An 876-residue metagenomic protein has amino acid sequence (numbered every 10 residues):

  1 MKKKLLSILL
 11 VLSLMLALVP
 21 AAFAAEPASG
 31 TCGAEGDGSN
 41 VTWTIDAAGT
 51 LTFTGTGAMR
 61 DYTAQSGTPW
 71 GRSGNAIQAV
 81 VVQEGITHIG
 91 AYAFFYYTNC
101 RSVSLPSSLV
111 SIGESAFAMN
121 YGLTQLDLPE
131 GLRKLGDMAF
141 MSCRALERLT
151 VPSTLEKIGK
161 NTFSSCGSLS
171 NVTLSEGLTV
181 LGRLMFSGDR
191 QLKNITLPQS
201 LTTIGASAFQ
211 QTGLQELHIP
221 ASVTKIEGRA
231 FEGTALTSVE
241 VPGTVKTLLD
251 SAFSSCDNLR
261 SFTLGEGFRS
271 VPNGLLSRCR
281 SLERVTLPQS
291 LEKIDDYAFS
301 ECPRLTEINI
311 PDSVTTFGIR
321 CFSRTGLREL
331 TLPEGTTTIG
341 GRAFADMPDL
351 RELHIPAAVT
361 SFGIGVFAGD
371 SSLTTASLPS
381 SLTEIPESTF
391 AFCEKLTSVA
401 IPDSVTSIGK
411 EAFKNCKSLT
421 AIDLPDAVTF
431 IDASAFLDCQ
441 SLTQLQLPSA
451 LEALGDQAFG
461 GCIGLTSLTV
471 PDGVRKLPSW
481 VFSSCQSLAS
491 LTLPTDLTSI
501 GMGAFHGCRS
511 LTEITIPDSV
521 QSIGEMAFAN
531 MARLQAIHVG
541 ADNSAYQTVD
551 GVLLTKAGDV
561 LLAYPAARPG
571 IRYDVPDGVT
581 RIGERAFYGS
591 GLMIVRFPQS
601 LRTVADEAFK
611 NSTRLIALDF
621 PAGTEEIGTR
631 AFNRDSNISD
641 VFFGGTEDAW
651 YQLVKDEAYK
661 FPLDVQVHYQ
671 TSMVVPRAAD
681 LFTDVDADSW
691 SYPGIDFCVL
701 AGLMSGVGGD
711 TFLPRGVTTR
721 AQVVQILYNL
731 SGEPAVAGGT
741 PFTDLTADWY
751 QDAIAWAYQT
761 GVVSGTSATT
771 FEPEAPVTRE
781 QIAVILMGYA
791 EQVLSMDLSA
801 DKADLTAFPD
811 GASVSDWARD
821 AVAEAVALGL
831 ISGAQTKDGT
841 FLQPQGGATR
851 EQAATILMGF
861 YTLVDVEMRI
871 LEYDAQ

Functional and structural regions predicted by a protein language model:
M1-L10: Positively charged n-region of N-terminal signal peptides that target proteins for export
L9-A17: Bacterial N-terminal signal peptides
L16-A28: Sec-dependent signal peptide cleavage junction
A25-N99, A116-A118, A586-Y588, Y651-P662 (+4 more regions): Surface-exposed repetitive/solenoidal architectures
T50-T56, N75-H88, T98-S111, Y121-K134 (+24 more regions): Structural signature of tandem-repeat unit edges
G90-A93, G113-A116, D137-A139, G159-T162 (+23 more regions): Consensus positions within tandem repeat domains that build extended binding/scaffold surfaces
P242, V674-Y692, L700, S705-D752 (+4 more regions): Feature responds to low-complexity, polar/acidic, surface-exposed segments characteristic of secreted/exported proteins
